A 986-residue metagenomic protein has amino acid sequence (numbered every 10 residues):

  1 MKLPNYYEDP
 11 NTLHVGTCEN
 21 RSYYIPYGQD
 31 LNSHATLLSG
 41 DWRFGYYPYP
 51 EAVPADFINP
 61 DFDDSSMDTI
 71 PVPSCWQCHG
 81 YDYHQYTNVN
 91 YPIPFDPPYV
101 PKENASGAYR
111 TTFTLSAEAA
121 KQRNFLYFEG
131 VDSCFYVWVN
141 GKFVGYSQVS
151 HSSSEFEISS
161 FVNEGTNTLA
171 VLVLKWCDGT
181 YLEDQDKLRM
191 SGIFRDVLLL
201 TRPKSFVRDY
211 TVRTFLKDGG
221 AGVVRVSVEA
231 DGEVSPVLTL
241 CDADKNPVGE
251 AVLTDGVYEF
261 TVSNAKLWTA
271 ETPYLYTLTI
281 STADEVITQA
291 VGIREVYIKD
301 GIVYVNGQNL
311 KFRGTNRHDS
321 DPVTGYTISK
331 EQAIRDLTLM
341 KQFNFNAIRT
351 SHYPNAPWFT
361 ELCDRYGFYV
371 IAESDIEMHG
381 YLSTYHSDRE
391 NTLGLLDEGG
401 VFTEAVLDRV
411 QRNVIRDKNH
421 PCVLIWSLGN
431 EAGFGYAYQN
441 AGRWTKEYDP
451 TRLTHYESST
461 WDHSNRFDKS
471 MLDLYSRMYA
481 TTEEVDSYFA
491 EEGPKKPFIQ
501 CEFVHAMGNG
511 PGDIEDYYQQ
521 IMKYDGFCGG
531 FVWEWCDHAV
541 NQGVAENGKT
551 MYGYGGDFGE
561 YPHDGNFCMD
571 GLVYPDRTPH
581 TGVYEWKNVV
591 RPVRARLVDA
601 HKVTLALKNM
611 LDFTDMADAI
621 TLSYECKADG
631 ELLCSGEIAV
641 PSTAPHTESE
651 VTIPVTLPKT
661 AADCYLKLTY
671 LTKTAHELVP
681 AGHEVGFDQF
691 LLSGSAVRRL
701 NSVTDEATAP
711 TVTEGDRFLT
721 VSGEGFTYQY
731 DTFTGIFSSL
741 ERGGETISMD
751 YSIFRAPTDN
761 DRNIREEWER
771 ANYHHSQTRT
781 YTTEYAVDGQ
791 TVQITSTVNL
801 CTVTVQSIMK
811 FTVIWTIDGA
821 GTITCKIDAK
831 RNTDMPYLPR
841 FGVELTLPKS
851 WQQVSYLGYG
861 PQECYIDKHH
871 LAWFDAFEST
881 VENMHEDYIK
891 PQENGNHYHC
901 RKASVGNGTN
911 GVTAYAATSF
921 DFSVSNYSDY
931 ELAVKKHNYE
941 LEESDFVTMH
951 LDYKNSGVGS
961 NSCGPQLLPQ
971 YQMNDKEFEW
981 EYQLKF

Functional and structural regions predicted by a protein language model:
M1-C18, I25-G28, R43-Y49, V53 (+7 more regions): Accessory beta-strand-rich segments of carbohydrate-active enzymes
M1-D30, Y181, D186, E285-A606 (+2 more regions): Extended substrate-binding grooves/exosites of carbohydrate-active enzymes
E8, C75-C78, Y83, P92-Y99 (+11 more regions): An acidic-aromatic loop/edge-strand motif
C78, K175, T269, P654-D663 (+2 more regions): Beta-strand/loop-rich accessory regions of lumenal/periplasmic or secreted enzymes, predominantly carbohydrate-active
S147-S150, F161-N163, V252-G256, V640-E648 (+1 more regions): Short proline/glycine- and polar residue-rich coil/turn motifs
N163-T166, E229-K299, C664-D705: Extended acidic/polar, glycine-enriched regions that form or flank non-catalytic beta-rich accessory modules
K204-G232, H580-A619, S702-D716, I827: Surface beta-strand/loop "capping" patches
D255-S263, G630-A661: Intrinsically disordered, low-complexity Pro/Gly/Ser/Thr-rich segments with frequent PxxP/GP/PP motifs and embedded
